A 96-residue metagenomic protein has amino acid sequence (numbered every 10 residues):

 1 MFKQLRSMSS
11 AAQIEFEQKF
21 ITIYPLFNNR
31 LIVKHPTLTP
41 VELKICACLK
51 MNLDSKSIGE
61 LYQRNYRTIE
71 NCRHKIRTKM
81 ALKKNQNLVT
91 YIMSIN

Functional and structural regions predicted by a protein language model:
M1, R6-A11: Solvent-exposed, non-transmembrane helices and loops of integral membrane proteins
S10, I14-N96: Cytosolic nucleotide-binding catalytic cores of signal-transduction proteins
